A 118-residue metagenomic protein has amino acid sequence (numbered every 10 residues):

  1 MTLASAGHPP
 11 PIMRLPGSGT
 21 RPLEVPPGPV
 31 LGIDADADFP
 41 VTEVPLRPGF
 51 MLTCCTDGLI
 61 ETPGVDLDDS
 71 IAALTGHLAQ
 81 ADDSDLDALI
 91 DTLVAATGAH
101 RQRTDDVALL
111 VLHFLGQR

Functional and structural regions predicted by a protein language model:
M1-R118: Conserved subregion of the PPM/PP2C metallophosphatase catalytic domain
